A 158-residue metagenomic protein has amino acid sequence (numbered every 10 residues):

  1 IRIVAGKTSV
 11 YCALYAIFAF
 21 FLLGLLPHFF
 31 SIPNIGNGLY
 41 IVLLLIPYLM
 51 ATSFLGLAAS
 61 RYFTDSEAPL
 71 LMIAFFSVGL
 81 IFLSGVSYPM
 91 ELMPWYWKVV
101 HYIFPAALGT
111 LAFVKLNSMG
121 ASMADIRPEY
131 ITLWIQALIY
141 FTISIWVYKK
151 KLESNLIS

Functional and structural regions predicted by a protein language model:
I1-L25, W134: Selective transmembrane-helix segments that form parts of the transport pathway or gating/packing helices in multipass
G24, P33-S158: Membrane-spanning alpha-helical segments of multipass transporters and channels
